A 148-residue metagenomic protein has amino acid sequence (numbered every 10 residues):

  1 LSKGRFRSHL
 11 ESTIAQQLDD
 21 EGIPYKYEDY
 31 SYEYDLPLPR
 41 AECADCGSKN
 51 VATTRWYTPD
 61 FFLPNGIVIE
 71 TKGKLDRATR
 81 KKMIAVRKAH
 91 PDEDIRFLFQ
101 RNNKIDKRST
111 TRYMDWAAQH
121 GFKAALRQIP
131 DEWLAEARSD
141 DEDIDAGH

Functional and structural regions predicted by a protein language model:
L1-H148: Nucleic-acid endo/exonuclease domains
